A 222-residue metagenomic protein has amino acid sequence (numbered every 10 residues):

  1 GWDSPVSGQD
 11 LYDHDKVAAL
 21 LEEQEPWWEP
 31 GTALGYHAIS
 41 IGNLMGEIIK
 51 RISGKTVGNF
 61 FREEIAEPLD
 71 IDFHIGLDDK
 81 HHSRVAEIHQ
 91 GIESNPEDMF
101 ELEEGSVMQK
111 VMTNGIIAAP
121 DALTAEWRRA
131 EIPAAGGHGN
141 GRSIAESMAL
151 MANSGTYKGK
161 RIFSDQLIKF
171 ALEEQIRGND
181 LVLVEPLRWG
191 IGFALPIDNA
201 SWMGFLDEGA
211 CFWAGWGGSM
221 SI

Functional and structural regions predicted by a protein language model:
G1-W202: Short, surface-exposed loop or secondary-structure junction motifs that flank catalytic or metal-binding residues
G204-C211: Short, hydrophobic/aromatic-rich segments at coil-to-beta transitions
G217-I222: Short, surface-exposed beta-strand/loop micro-motifs that present aromatic residues
